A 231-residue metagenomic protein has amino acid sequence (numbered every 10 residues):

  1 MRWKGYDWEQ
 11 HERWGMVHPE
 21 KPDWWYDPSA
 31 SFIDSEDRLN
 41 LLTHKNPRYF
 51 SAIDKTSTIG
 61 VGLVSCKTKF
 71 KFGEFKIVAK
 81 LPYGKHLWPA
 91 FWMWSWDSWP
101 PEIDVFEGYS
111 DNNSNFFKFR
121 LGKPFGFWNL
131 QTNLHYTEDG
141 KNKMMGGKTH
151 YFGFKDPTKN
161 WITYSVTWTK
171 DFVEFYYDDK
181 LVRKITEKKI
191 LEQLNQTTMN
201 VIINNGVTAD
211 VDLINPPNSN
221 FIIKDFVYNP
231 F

Functional and structural regions predicted by a protein language model:
M1-F231: GH16 jelly-roll
